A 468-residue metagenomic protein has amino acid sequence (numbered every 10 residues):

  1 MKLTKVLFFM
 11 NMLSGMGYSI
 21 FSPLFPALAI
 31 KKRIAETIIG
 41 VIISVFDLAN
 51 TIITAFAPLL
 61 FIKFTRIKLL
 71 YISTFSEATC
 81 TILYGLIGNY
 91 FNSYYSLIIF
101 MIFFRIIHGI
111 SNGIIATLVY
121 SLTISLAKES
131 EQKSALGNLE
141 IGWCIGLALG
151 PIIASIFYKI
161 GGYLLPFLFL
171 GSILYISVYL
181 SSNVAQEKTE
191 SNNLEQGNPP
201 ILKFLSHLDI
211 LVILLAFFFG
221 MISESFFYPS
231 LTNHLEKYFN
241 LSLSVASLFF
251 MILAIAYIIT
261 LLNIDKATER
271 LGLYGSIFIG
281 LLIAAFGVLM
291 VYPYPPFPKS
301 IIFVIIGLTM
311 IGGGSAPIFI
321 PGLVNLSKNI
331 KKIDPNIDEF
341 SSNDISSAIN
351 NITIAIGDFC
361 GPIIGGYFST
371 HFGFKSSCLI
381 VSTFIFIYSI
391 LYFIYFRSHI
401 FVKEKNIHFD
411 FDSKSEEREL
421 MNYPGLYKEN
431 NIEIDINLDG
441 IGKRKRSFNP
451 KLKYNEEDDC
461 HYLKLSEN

Functional and structural regions predicted by a protein language model:
F21-P23, V212-F250: Extracytoplasmic gate region of multi-pass secondary transporters
D47-A55, L147-A148, A254-I258, L262 (+1 more regions): Residue-level signature of mid-helix packing/kink "hotspots" within the transmembrane helices of 12-pass Major
I52-N89: Conserved MFS/SLC helix-loop-helix module at the cytosolic interface between two early adjacent transmembrane helices
T54-T65, T260-G272: Helix-to-loop junctions at the C-terminal end of transmembrane segments in multipass secondary transporters
S76-Y94, I283-P298: C-terminal ends and interior cores of transmembrane alpha-helices in multi-pass membrane transporters/permeases
F104-G142: Cytoplasmic helix-loop-helix junction between adjacent transmembrane helices in 12-TM secondary transporters
I114-A127, P317-P335: Intracellular juxtamembrane helix-capping segments at the cytosolic ends of symmetry-related transmembrane helices
N138-S182: Helix-loop-helix hairpin linking two adjacent transmembrane segments in secondary transporters
